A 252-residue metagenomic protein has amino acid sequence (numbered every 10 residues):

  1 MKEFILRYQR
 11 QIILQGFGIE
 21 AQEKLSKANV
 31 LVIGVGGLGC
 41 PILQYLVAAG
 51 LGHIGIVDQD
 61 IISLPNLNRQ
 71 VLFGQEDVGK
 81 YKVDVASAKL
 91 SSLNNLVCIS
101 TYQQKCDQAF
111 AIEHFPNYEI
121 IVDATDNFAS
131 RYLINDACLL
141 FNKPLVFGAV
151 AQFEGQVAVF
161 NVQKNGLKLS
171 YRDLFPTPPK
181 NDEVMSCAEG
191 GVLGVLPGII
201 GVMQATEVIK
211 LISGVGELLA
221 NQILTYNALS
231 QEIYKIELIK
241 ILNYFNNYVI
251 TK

Functional and structural regions predicted by a protein language model:
M1-K252: Adenine nucleotide-associated cytosolic modules
